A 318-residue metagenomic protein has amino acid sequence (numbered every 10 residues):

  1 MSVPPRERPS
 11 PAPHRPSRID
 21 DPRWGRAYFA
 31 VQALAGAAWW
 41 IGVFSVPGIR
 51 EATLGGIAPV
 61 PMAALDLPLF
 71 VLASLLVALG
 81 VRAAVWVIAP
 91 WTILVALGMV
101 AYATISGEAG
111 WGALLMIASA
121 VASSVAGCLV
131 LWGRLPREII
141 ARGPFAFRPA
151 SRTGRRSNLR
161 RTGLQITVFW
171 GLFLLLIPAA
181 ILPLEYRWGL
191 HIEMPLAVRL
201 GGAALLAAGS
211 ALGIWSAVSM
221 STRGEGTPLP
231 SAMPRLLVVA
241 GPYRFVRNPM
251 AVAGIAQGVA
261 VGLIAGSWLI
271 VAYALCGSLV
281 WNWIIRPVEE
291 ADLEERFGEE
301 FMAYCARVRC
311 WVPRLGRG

Functional and structural regions predicted by a protein language model:
S2-L236, I255-D292, R296, M302-G318: Membrane-anchoring alpha-helices and their flanking helix-loop junctions
T227-P228, P242-R244: Helix-loop-helix units of permease transmembrane domains in multi-pass membrane transporters, especially ABC
R235-Y243, V252: Alpha-helical membrane-protein architecture signal
P242, E300-F301: Hydrophobic side chains within well-formed alpha-helices
N248: Extended, alpha-helix-rich binding/interface surfaces that flank or overlap catalytic cores and mediate recognition
